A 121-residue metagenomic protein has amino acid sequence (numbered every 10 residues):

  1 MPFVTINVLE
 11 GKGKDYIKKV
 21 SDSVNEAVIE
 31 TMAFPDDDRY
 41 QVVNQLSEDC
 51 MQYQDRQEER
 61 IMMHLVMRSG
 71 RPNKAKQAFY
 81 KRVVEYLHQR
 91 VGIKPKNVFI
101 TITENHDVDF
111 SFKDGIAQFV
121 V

Functional and structural regions predicted by a protein language model:
M1-V121: Interaction-mediating elements
